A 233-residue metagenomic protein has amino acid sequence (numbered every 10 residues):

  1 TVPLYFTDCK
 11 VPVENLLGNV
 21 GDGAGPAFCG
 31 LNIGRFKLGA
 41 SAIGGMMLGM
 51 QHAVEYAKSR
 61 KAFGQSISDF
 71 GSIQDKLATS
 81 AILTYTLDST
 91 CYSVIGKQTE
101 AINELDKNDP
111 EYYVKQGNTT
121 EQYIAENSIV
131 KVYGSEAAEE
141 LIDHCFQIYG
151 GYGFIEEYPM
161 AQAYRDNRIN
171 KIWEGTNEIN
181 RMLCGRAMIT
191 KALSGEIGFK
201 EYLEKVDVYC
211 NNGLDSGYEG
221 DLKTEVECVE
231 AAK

Functional and structural regions predicted by a protein language model:
T1-K233: Flavin-dependent oxidoreductase catalytic core characteristic of acyl-CoA dehydrogenase/oxidase-like enzymes
